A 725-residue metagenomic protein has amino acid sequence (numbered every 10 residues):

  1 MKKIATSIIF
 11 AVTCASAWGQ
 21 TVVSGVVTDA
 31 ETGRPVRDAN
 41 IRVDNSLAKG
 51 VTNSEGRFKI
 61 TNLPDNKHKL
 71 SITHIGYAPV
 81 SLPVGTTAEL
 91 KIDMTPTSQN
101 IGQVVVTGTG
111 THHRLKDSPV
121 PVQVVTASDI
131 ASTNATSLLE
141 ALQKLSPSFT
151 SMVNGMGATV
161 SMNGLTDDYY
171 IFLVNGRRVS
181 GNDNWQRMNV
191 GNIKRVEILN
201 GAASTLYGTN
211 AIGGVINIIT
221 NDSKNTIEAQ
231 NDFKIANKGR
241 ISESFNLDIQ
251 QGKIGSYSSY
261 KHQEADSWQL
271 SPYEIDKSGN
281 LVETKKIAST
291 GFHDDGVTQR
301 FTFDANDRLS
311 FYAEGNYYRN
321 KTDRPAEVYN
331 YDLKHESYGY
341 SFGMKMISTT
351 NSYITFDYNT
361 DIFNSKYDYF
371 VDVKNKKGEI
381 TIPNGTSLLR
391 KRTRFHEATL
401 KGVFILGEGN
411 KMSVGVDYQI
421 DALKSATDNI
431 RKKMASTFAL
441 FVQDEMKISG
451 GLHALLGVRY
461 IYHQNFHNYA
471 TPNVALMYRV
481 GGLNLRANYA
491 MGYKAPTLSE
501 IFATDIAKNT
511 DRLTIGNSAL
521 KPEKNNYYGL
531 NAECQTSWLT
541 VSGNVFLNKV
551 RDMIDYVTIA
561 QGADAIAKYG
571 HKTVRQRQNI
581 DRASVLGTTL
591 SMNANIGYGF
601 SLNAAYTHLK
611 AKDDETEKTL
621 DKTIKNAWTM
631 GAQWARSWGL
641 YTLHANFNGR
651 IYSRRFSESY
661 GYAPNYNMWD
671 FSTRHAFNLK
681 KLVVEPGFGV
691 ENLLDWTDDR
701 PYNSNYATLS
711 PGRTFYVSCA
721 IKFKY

Functional and structural regions predicted by a protein language model:
T6, G19, I254, G291 (+6 more regions): Conserved C-terminal beta-signal and adjacent last beta-strands/turns of outer-membrane beta-barrel proteins
T28-T32, D38-D44, S71-Y77, G85-A131 (+1 more regions): Short, acidic, small-residue-rich periplasmic hinge/interaction motif at the N-terminus of Gram-negative outer-membrane
F58-T61, R177-A202: Short acidic/polar hinge/loop motifs at secondary-structure boundaries that mediate gating or recognition
A88-D93, L138-L145, A158-S161, F172 (+5 more regions): N-terminal periplasmic accessory domains that precede and gate Gram-negative outer-membrane beta-barrel machines
K224-I227, K234, D248-L333: Periplasmic-side early beta-strands and strand-to-turn transitions of outer-membrane beta-barrels
T290, T298, L389, F395-K401 (+7 more regions): Outer membrane beta-barrel strand-and-loop segments of large Gram-negative receptors, especially TonB-dependent
N364, N429-I430, Q464-Y469, Y478-Y528 (+4 more regions): Surface-exposed extracellular loop regions of Gram-negative outer-membrane beta-barrel proteins, predominantly
E408, K447-A454, L547-K549, H571-R655: Gram-negative outer-membrane beta-barrel transporters
